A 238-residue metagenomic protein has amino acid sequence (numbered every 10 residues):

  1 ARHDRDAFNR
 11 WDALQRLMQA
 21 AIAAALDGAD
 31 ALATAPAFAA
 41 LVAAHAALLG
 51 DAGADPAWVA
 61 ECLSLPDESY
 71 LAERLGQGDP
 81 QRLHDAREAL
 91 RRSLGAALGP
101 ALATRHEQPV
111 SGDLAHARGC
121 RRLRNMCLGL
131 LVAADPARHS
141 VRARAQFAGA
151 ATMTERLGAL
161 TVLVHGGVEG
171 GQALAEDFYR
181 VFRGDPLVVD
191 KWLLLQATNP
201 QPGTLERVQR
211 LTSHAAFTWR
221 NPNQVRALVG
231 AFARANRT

Functional and structural regions predicted by a protein language model:
A1-T238: Long, ordered, helix-rich scaffold segments
